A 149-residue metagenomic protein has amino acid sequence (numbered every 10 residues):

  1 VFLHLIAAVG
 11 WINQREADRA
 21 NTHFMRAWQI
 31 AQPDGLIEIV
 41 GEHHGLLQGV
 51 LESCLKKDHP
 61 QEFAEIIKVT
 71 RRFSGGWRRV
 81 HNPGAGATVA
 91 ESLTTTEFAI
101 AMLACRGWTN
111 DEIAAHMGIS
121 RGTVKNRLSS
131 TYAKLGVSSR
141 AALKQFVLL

Functional and structural regions predicted by a protein language model:
V1, P33-L46: Acidic, Ser/Thr-rich low-complexity linear motifs
N21-G35, R71: TPR/TPR-like (Sel1-like) alpha-helical repeat modules
R78-S129, A133-L149: Helix-turn-helix DNA-binding segment
